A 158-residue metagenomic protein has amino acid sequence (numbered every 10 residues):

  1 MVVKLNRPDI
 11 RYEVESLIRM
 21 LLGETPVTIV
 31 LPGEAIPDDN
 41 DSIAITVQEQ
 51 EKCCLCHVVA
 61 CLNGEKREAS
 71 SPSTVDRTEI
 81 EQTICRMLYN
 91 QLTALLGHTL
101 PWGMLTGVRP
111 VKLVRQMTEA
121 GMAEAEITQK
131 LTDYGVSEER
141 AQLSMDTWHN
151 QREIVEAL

Functional and structural regions predicted by a protein language model:
M1-A94, H98-L100: A short, structured N-terminal alpha-helical element that caps or precedes a catalytic domain
Q91, M117-A120: Active-site catalytic microenvironments for nucleophilic, acid-base chemistry
L96-T99, E119-A120, E124-L158: N-terminal [4Fe-4S]-dependent radical SAM core
